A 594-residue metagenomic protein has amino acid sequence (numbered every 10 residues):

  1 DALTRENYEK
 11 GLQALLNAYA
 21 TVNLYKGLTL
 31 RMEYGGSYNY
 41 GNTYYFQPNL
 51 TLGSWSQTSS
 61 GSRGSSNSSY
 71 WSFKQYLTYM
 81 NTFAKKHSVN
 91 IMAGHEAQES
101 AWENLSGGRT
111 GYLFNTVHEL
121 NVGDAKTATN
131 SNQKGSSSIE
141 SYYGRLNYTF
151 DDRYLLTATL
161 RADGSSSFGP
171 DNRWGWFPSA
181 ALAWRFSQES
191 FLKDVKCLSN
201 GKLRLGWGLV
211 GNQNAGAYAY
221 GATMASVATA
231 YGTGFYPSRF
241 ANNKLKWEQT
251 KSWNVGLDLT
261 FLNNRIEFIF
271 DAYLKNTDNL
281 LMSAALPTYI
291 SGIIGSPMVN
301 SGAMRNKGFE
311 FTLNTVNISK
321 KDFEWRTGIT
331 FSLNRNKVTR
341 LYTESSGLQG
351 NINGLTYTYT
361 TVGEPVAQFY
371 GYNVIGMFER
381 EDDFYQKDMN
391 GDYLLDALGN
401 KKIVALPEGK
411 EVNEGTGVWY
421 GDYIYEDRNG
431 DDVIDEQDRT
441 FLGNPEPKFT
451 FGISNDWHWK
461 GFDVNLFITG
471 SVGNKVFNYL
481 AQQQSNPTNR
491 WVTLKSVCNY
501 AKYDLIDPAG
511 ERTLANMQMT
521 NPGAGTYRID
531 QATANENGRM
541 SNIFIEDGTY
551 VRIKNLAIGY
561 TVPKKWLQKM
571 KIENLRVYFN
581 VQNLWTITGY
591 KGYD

Functional and structural regions predicted by a protein language model:
D1-Q47, S56-E364, N535-D594: Extracellular/periplasmic, surface-exposed regions of secreted and cell-surface proteins
Y8, F441-E446: Short, glycine-rich nucleotide/cofactor-binding loops
N42, Y423-Y425, K475-Y479: A short, polar/proline- and glycine-enriched secondary-structure boundary/capping micro-motif
S106, V299, V316-G443, S485-N486 (+1 more regions): Conserved small-residue
S165, V418, S471-R576: Extracytoplasmic gating/loop element in the C-terminal half of outer-membrane beta-barrel translocons and assembly
